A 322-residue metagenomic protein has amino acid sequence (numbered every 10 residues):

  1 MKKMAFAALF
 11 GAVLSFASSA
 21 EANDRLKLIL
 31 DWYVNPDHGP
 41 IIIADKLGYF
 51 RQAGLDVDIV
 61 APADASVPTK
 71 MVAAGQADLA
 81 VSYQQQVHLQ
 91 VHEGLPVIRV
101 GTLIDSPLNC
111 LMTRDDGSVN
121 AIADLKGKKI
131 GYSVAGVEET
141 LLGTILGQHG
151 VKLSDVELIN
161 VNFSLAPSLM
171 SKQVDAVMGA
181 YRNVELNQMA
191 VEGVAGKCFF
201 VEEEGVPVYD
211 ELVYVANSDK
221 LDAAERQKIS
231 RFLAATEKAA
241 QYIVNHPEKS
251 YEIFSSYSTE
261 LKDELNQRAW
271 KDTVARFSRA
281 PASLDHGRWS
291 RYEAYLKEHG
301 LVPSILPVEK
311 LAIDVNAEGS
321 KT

Functional and structural regions predicted by a protein language model:
M1-A5: Positively charged n-region of N-terminal signal peptides that target proteins for export
A7-S15: Bacterial N-terminal signal peptides
F16-A22: Sec/Tat signal peptide C-region and signal peptidase I cleavage site
D24-N162, A166-S171, D175-N183, C198-F199 (+1 more regions): Short, glycine-/small- and polar/acidic-enriched structural segments that line small-molecule recognition paths
W32, E204, L284-D285: Short Gly/Pro-enriched turn/cap motifs at secondary-structure boundaries
Q85, S164-S258: Pocket-lining segment of extracytoplasmic ligand-binding domains
A223-L301: Secondary-structure end/capping motifs
S290-T322: Conserved C-terminal helix/tail region of periplasmic/extracytoplasmic solute-binding proteins
